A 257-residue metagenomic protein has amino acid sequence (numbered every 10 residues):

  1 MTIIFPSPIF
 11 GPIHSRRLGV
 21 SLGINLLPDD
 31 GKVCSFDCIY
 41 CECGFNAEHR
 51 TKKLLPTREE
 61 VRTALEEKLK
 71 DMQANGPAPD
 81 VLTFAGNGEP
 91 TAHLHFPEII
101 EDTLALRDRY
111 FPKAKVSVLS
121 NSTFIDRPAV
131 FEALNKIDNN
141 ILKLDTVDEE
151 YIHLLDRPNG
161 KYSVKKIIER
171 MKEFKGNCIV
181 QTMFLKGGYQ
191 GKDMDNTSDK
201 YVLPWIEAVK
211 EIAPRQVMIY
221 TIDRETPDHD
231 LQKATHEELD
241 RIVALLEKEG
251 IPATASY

Functional and structural regions predicted by a protein language model:
M1-I39, G44-L55, E67, D71-P77: N-terminal [4Fe-4S]-dependent radical SAM core
T2-R17, E66, K70, K186-Y257: Auxiliary Fe-S-binding modules of radical SAM enzymes
S21-G23, V81, I141, I179: Short hydrophobic-acidic sequence motifs that mark active-site Asp/Glu residues
N25-L27, A85-N87, M183-L185, I222: Short strand-loop junctions, especially beta-strand C-caps/beta-turns that link beta-sheets to coils or alpha-helices
Y40-K136: Conserved Radical SAM active-site core
A92-Q232: Conserved AdoMet/S-adenosylmethionine-binding subsite of the radical SAM
